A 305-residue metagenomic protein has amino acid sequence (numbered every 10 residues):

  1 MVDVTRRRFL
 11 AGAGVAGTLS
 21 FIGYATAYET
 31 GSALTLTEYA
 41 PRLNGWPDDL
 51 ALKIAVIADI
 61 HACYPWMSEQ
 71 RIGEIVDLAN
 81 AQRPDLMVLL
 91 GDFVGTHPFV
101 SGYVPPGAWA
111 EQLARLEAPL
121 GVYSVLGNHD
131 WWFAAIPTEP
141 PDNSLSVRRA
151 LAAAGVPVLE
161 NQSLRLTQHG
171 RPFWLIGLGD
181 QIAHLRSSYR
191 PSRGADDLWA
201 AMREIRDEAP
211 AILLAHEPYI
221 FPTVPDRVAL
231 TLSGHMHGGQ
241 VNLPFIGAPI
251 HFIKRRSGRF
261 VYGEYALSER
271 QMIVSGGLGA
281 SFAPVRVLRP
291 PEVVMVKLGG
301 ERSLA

Functional and structural regions predicted by a protein language model:
M1-G17: N-terminal secretory signal peptides and thylakoid transit peptides that target proteins across membranes
G23-E38: Aromatic-capped interface at the extracytoplasmic side of an N-terminal signal-anchor transmembrane helix
L43-I54, S163-L175, A266-Q271: Beta-strand-turn-beta hairpins that frame and shape the catalytic cleft of phosphate-ester-processing enzymes
A51-H61, P172-I182, I212-A215, Q271-G277: Active-site-proximal beta-strand elements of phosphoester/diester hydrolases
K53-R149, A153-A154: Membrane-embedded segments
I57-A58, M87-D92, V122-N128, L159-N161 (+3 more regions): Active-site neighborhood of phospho(di)ester-bond hydrolases with catalytic His/Asp-centered motifs
A134-V156, Q168-A211, F221, R286: Binuclear metal-dependent hydrolase catalytic cores centered on His/Asp/Glu-rich metal-binding motifs
I212, E217-V294, R302: Conserved beta-sheet core of the metallophosphoesterase superfamily
